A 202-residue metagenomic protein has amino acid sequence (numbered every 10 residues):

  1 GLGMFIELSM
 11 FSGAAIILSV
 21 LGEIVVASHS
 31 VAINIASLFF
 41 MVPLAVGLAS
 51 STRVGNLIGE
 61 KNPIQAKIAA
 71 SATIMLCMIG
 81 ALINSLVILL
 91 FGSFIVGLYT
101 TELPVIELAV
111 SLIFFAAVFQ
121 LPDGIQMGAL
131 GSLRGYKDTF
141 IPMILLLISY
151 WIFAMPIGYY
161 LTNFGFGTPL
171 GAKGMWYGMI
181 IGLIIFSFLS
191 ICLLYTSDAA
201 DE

Functional and structural regions predicted by a protein language model:
G1-I17, L38-V42, V46, I113 (+2 more regions): Hydrophobic faces of transmembrane alpha-helices in multi-pass small-molecule transporters and flippases across diverse
F5, S9, G13, M78-L90 (+4 more regions): Generic alpha-helical transmembrane segments of integral inner-membrane proteins, especially permease/transport modules
F5-N34, L38, N56-L57, F94-L103 (+1 more regions): Helix-terminus/linker motif at the lipid-water interface of multi-pass membrane proteins
V20-E23, E60, Y136, P169: Helix-loop interface residues and adjacent transmembrane-helix termini in multi-pass membrane transporters, primarily
S28-G92, D123-L145: Small-residue-rich hydrophobic transmembrane alpha-helices
L44-G47, A116-G135, I141-F153, I157 (+1 more regions): Short runs within selected transmembrane alpha-helices of multi-pass transporters and secretion channels
V54-F119, T162-S197: Short alpha-helical transmembrane segments in multi-pass integral membrane proteins
D198-E202: A short, hydrophobic C-terminal helix/tail in secreted or cell-surface proteins
